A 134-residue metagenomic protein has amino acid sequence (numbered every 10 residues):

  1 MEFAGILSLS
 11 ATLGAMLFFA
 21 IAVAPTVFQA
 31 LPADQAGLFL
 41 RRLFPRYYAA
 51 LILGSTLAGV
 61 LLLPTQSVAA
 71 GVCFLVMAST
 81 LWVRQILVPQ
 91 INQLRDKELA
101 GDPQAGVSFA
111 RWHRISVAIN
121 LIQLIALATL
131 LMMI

Functional and structural regions predicted by a protein language model:
M1-I134: Polytopic transmembrane helical bundles with strong interfacial aromatic enrichment
